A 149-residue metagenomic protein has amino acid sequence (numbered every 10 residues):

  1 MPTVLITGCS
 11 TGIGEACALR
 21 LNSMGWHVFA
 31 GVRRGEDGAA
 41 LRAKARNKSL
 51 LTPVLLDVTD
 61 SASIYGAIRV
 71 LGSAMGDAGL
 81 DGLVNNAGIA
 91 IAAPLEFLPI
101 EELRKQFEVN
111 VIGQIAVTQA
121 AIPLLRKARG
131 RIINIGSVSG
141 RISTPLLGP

Functional and structural regions predicted by a protein language model:
S10-T11: Conserved glycine-rich cofactor-binding loop
M24-L41: Conserved glycine-rich Rossmann-like NAD(P)H-binding loop of the short-chain dehydrogenase/reductase
L56-R69, I100: The beta1-alpha1 cofactor-binding region of Rossmann-like NAD(H)/NADP(H)-dependent oxidoreductases
N86-I91: Conserved NAD(P)H cofactor-binding loop of Rossmann-fold oxidoreductase domains
P94-L95, E102-R104: Substrate-binding pocket helix/loop in short-chain dehydrogenase/reductase
T118-Q119: A short, exposed helix-loop element centered on a Lys and neighboring polar residues
S137: Residue(s) in the substrate-gating loop at a strand-loop-helix junction that position the organic substrate next
